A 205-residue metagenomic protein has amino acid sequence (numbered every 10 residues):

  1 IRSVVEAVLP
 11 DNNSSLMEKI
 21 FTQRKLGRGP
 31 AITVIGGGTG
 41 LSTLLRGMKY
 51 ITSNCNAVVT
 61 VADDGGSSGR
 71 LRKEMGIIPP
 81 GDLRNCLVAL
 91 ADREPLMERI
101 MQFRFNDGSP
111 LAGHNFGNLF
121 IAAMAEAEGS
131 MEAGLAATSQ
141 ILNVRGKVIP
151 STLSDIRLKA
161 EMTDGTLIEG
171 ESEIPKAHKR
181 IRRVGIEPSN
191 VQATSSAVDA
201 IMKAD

Functional and structural regions predicted by a protein language model:
I1-A31, T39, T43, T52-A57 (+1 more regions): Conserved catalytic alpha/beta core of Sir2/sirtuin-type deacylases, generalized to analogous enzyme cores that bind
V34-G36, N115: Short glycine/serine/threonine-biased micro-segments
I35, K49-Y50, A57-A62: Gly/serine-rich nucleotide phosphate-binding loop at the start of the catalytic core of nucleotide/ADP-ribose-handling
G36-G37, P79: Short coil/turn residues that cap or connect secondary-structure elements
G40-L44, G65-S68: Short N-terminal binding/cap micro-motifs at the start of the first secondary-structure element
G47-N54, E74-I78: A glycine- and small-aliphatic-rich helix-loop capping segment at beta-alpha/alpha-beta transitions that lines
V59-E132, A137-L142, K147: Glycine-rich nucleotide/cofactor/substrate-binding loop typically near the N-terminus or early in the first domain
